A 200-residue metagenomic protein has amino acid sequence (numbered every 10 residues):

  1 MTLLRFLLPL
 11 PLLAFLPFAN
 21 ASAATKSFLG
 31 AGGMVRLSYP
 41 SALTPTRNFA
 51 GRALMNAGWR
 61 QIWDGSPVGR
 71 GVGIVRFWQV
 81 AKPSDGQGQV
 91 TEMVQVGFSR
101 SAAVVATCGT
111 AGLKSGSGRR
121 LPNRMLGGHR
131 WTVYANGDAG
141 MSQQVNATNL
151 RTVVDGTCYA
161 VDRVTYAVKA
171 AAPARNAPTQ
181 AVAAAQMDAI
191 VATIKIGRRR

Functional and structural regions predicted by a protein language model:
M1-F6: Positively charged n-region of N-terminal signal peptides that target proteins for export
L7-P17: Bacterial N-terminal signal peptides
L12-A14, F28, Q87, M125 (+1 more regions): Sterically constrained small-residue positions within well-ordered secondary structures of folded domains
F18-A23: Sec/Tat signal peptide C-region and signal peptidase I cleavage site
A24-A111, G137-L150: Secretory pathway targeting signatures of secreted, lumenal, and periplasmic proteins
T107-R200: Short, well-structured beta-strand
